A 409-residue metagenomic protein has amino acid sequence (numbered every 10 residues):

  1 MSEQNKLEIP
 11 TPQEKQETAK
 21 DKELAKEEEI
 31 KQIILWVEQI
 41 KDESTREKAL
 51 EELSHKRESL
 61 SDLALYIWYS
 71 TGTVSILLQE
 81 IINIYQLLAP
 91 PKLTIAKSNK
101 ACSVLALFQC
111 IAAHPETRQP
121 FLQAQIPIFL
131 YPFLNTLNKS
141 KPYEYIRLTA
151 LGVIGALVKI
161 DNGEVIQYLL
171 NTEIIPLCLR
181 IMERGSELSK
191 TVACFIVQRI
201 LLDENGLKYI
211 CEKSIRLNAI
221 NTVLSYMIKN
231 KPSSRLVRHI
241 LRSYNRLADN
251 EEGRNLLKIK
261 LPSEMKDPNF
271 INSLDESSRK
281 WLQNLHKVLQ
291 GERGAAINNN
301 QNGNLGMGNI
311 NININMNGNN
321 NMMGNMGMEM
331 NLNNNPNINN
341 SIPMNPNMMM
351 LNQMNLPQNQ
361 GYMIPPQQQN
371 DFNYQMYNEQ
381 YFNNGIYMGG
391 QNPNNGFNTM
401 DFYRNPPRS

Functional and structural regions predicted by a protein language model:
E3, E187-N315, N325-N331, N345 (+7 more regions): Structured C-terminal portions of repeat-based eukaryotic scaffold domains
E3-L7, E17-E80, I84-S103, Q109-Y131 (+4 more regions): Elongated alpha-helical scaffolds that mediate protein-protein interactions in large eukaryotic proteins, primarily
P12-K15: Long, compositionally biased intrinsically disordered terminal regions
I34-K41, E80-A96, P132-E144, L177-L188 (+3 more regions): Helix-loop junctions that connect tandem helical modules in alpha-solenoid scaffolds
L53-E58, V104-A113, L130-L134, A150-D161 (+6 more regions): Hydrophobic residues within the alpha-helices of tandem HEAT/HEAT-like
